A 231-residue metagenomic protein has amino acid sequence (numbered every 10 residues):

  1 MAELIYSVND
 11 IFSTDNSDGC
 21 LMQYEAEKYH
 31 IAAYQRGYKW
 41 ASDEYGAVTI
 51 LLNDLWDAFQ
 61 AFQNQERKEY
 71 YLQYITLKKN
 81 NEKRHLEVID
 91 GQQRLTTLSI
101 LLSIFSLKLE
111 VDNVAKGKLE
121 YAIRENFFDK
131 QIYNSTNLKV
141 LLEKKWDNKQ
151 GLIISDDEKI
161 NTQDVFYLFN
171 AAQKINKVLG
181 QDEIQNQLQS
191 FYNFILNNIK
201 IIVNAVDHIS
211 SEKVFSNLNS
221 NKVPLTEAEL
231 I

Functional and structural regions predicted by a protein language model:
M1-I231: Glycine- and hydrophobic-rich flexible loops that cap the catalytic core of alpha/beta enzyme folds
